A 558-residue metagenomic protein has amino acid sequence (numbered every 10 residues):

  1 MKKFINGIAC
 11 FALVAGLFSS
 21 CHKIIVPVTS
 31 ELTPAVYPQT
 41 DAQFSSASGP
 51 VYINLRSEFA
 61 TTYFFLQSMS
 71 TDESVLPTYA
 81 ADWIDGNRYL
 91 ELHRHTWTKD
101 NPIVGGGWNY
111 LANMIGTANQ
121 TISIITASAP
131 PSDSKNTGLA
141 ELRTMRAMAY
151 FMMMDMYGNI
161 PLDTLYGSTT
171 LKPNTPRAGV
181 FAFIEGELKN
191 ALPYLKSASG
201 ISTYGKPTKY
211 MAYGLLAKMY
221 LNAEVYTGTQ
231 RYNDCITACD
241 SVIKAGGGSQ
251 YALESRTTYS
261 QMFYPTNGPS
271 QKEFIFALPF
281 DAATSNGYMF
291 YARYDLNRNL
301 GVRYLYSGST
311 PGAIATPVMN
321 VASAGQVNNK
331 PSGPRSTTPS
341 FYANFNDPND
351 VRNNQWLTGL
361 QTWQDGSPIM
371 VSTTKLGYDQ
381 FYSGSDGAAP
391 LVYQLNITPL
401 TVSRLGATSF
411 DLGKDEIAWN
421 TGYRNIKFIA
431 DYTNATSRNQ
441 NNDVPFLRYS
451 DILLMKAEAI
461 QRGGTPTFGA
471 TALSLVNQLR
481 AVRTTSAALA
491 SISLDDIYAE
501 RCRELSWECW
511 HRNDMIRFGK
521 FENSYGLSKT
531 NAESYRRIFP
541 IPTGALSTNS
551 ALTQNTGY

Functional and structural regions predicted by a protein language model:
K3-F4, L13-A42, A147, I184 (+6 more regions): Bacterial Sec-dependent N-terminal signal peptides
S20-K23, V75-I84, L111-A112, R177 (+4 more regions): Long, intrinsically disordered, low-complexity segments
H22-W83, K189-N190, K206, Y210-T398: An aromatic- and glycine-enriched ligand-binding surface/loop that stacks and positions planar moieties
T40-D41, S45-F59, D82-Y157, L171-G179 (+5 more regions): Conserved, well-structured interaction surfaces
G107-L111, P176-G179, E224-D234, T467: Short coil/turn connectors between adjacent alpha-helices in alpha-solenoid helical repeat scaffolds
M152-M156, P161, S199, M219-G228 (+1 more regions): Short coil/turn linking the two alpha-helices of tandem helical-hairpin repeats
G359-N477: C-terminal substrate/ligand-recognition segments
